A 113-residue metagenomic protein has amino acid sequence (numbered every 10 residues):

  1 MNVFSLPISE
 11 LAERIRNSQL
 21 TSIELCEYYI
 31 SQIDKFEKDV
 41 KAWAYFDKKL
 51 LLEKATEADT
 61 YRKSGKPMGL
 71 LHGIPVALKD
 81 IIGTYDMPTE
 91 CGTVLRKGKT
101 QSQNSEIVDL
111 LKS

Functional and structural regions predicted by a protein language model:
N2-S113: Gly/Ser-rich catalytic/binding loops embedded in alpha/beta enzyme cores
